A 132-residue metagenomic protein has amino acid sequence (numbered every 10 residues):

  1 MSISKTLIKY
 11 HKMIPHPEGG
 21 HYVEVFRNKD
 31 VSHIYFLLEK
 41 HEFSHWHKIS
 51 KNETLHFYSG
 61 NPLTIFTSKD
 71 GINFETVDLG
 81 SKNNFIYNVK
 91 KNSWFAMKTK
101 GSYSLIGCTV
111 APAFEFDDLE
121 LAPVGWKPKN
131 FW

Functional and structural regions predicted by a protein language model:
M1-N88, F95-M97, G101-W132: Non-catalytic, conserved peripheral segments adjacent to functional cores
